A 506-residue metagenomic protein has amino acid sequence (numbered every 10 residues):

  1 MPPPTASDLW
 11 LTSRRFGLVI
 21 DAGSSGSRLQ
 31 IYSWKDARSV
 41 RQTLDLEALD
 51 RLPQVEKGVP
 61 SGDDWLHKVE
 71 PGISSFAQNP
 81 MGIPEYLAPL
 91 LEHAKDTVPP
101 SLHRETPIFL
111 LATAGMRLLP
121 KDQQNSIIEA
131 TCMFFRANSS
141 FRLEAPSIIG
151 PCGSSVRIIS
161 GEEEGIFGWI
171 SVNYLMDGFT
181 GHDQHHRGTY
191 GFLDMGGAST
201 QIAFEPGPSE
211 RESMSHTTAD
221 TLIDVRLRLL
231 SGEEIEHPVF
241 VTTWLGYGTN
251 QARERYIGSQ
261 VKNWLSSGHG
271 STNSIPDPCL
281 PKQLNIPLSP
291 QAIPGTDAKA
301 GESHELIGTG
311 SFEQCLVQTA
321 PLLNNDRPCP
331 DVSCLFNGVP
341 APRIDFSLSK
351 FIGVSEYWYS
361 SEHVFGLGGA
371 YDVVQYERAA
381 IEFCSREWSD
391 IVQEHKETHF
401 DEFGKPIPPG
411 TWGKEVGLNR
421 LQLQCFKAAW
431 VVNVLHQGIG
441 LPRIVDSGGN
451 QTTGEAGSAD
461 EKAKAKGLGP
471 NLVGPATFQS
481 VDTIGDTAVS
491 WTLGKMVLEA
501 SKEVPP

Functional and structural regions predicted by a protein language model:
M1-F16, K35-H67, E85, T97-R104 (+1 more regions): Eukaryotic N-terminal targeting leaders
P4-L49, D183-L222: Gly/Thr-rich phosphate-binding beta-strand-loop-beta motif of the actin/hexokinase/Hsp70
S7-W10, L87-L90, H182, K414: A short linear-motif detector with a strong N-terminal bias
L18, A22-P146, S215: Conserved phosphate-binding loops in N-terminal lobes of ATP-dependent enzymes of the actin/Hsp70/sugar-kinase
L66-K68, V156-I158, F192: Conserved beta-strand scaffold positions in the cores of enzyme catalytic domains, especially in NTP/NDP-utilizing
A77, P99, H103, F109 (+3 more regions): Helical "lid/coupling" subdomains associated with nucleotide-phosphate turnover
